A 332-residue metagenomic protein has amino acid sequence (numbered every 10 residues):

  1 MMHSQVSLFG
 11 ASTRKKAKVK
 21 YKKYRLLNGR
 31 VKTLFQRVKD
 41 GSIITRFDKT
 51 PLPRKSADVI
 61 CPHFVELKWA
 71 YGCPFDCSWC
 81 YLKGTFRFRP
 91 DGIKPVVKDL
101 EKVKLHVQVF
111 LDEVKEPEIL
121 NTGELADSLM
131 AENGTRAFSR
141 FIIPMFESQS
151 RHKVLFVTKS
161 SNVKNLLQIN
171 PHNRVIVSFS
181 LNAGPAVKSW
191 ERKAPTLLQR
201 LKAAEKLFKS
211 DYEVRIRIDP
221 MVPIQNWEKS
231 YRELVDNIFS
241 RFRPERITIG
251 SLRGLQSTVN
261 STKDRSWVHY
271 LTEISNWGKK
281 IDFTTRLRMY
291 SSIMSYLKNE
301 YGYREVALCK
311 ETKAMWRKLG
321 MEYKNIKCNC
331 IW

Functional and structural regions predicted by a protein language model:
M1-E66: Flexible, acidic/Gly-rich N-terminal and inter-domain linker regions that tether and position cofactor-handling modules
H3-G10, D236-W332: Auxiliary Fe-S-binding modules of radical SAM enzymes
K39, T45-V65, S78-S178, K206: Conserved Radical SAM active-site core
L67-C77: Cysteine-centered iron-sulfur cluster-binding motifs in ferredoxin-type domains/subunits of redox enzymes
P117-N121, K153-L155, R174-S178, E213-R217 (+3 more regions): Structural preference for beta-strand elements that scaffold enzyme active sites
L125-M130, S161-K164, V175-P195, P220-Q225 (+2 more regions): Conserved radical SAM core fold
F138-I142, Q199-A204, S230-I238, M289 (+1 more regions): A general structural detector for well-ordered alpha-helical segments in enzyme core domains, enriched
L155-F156, P223-L234: Active-site glycine- and acidic-residue-rich loops that bind and position anionic ligands or nucleotide-like cofactors
